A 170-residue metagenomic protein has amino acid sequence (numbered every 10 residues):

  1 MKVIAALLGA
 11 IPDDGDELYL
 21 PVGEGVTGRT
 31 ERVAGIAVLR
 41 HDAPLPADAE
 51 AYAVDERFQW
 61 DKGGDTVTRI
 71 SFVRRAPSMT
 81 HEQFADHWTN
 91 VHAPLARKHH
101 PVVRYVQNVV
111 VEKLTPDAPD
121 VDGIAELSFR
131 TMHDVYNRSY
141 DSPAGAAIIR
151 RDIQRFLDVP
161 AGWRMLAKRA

Functional and structural regions predicted by a protein language model:
M1-A170: Macromolecular interaction modules
